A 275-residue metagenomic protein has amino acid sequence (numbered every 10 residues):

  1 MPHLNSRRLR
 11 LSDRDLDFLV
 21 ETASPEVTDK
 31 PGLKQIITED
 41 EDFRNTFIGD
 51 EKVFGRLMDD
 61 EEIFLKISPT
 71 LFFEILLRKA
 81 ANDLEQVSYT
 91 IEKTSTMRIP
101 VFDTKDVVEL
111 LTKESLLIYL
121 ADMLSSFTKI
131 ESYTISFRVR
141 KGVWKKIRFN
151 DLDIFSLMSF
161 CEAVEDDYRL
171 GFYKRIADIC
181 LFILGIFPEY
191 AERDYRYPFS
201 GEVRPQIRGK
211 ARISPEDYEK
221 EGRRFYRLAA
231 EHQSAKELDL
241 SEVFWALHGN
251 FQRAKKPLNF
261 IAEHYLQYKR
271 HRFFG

Functional and structural regions predicted by a protein language model:
P2-F274: Polar/charged low-complexity regulatory segments
